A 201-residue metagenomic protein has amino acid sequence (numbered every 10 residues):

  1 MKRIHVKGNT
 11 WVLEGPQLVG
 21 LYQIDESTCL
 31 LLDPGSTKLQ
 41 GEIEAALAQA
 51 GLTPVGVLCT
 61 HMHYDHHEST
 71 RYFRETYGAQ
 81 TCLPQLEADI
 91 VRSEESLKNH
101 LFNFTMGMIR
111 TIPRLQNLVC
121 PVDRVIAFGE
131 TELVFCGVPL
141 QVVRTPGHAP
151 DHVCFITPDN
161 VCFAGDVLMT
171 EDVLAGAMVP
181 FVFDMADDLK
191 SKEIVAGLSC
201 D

Functional and structural regions predicted by a protein language model:
M1-A50, C154-G165: Conserved beta-strand hairpin/beta-sheet module of binuclear metal-dependent hydrolase folds, prominently
K2, W11, T53, Q80 (+2 more regions): Conserved beta-strand segments of alpha/beta enzyme cores
N9, Q17-L18, V122, F128-T131 (+1 more regions): Residue-level marker for the onset of beta-strands and adjacent loop->beta junctions in well-ordered domains
N9, Y22, D33, H61 (+6 more regions): Divalent metal-coordination and catalytic microenvironments
Y22-S27, M108-I109, L168-L174: Short, basic/glycine-rich phosphate-binding loops at helix/coil junctions that contact nucleotide phosphates
S36-T37, P139-D201: Metallo-beta-lactamase
K38, A45-T131: Active-site HxH/HxHxD metal-binding segment of metal-dependent hydrolases
Q49-L52, L133-V138, L198-S199: Glycine-rich phosphate-binding loop signature in dinucleotide/nucleotide-binding domains
